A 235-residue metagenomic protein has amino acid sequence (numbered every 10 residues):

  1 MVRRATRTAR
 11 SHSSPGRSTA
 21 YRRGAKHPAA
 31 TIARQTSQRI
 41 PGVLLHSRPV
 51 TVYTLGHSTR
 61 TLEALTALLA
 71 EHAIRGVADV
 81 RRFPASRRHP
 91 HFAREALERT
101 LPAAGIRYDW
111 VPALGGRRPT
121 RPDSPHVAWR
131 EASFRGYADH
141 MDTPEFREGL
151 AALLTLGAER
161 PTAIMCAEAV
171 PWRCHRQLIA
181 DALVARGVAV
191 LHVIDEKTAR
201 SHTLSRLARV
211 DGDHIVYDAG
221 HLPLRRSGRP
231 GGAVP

Functional and structural regions predicted by a protein language model:
V2-P15, A20, A25-Q38: Short amphipathic, helix-prone segments within low-complexity/disordered or flexible regions
I40-P235: Residues lining hydrophobic/aromatic ligand-binding pockets adjacent to catalytic sites
